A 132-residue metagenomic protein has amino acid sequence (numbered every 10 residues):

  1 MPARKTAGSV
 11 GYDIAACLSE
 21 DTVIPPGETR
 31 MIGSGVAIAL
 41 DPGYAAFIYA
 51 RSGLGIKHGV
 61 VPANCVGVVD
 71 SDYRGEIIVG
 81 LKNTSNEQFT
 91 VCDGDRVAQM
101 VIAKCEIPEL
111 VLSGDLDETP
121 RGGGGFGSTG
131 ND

Functional and structural regions predicted by a protein language model:
M1-D132: DUTPase catalytic domain/fold
